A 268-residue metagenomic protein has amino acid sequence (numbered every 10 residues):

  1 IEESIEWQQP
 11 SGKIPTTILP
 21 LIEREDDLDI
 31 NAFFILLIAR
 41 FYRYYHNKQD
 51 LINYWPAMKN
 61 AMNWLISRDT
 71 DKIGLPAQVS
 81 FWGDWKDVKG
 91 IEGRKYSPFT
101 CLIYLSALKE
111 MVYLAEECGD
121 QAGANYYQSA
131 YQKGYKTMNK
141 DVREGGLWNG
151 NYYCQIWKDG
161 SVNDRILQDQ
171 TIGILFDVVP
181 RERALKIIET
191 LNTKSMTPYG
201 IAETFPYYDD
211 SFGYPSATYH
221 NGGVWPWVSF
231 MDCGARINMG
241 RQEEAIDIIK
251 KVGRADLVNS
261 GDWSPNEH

Functional and structural regions predicted by a protein language model:
I1-D26, S67-Y96, Y135-W225, D247-H268: Extended glycan-interaction surfaces of carbohydrate-active proteins
I1-L75, Y96-L105, M111, G223-A245 (+1 more regions): Aromatic-rich carbohydrate-recognition surfaces in CAZymes
R40, W64, E110-Y113, E117 (+3 more regions): Alpha-helical scaffold segments in soluble metabolic enzymes
Y44-N47, E116-E117, I166, F176-V179 (+1 more regions): Alpha-helix C-terminal capping/termination sites
N53, A122, Y126, E182 (+2 more regions): Alpha-helix N-cap and coil->helix boundary residues
Y54, G93, T100, D120-Y127 (+2 more regions): Residue-level preference for long, well-ordered alpha-helices that form the structural scaffold of enzyme catalytic
P98-R143: Active-site neighborhood of glycoside hydrolase catalytic domains
